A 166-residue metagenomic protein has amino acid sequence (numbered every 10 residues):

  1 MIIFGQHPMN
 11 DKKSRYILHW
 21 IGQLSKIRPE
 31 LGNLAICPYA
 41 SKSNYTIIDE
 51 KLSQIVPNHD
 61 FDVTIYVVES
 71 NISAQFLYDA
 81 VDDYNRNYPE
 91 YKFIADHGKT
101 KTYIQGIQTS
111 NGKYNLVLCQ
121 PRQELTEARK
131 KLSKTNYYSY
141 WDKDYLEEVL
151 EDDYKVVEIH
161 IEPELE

Functional and structural regions predicted by a protein language model:
M1-D60, L165: N-terminal, charge-rich interaction modules
Q6, Q23, Q54, Q75 (+2 more regions): Residue-identity detector for glutamine
R15, P38, I65, D83 (+5 more regions): Intrinsically disordered, low-complexity N-terminal regions enriched in serine/proline/glycine with scattered basic
N33-P38, V63-V67, K92, L116-L118: Ordered hydrophobic segments in well-structured contexts
T46, N58-G112: Non-transmembrane, aqueous-exposed alpha-helical and coiled segments at domain scale
G106-E166: A cross-taxonomic marker for long C-terminal extensions/tails that follow the last structured domain
